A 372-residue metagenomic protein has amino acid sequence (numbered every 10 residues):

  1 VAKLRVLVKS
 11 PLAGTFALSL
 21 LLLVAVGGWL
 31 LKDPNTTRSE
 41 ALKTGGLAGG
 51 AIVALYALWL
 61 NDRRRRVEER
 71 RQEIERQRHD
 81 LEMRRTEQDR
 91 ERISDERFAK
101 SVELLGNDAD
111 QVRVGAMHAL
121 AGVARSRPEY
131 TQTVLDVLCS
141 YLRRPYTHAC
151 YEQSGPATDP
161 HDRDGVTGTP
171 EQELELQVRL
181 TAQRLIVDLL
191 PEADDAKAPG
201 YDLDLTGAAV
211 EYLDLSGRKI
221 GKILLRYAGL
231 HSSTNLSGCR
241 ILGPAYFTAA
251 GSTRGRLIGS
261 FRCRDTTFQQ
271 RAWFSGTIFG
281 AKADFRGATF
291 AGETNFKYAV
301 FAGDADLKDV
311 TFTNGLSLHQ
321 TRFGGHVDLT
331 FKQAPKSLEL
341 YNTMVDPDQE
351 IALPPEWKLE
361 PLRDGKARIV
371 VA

Functional and structural regions predicted by a protein language model:
V1-A2: Short, Lys/Arg-rich, polar N-terminal cytosolic tail immediately upstream of the first transmembrane signal-anchor
R5-V6: Transmembrane alpha-helix/interfacial motif
K9-E96, E103: Membrane-embedded hydrophobic alpha-helical segments
E75, R84-E87, E96-L104, D108-A121 (+2 more regions): N-terminal leader/targeting and pre-domain segments
